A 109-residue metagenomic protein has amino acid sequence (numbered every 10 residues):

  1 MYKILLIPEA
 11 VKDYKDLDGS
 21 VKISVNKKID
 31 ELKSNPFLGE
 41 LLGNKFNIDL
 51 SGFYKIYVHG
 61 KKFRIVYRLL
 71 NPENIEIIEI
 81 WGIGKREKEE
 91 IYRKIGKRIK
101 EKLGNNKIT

Functional and structural regions predicted by a protein language model:
M1, F53, K62-R64: Broad gene-expression machinery/nucleic-acid interaction feature
M1-K28, K107-T109: Arg/Lys-rich, positively charged N-terminal/basic patches that mediate binding to nucleic acids
P8, N44-F46, G60, G84: A general secondary-structure junction signal
K12, E31, K85-K88: Active-site micro-motifs of SAM-dependent methyltransferase domains
Y14, Y57-V58: Short histidine-centered beta-strand/loop micro-motifs that create catalytic or ligand/metal-coordination sites
D16-G19, S34, P72: Secondary-structure boundary motif
E31-Y57: A short, surface-exposed loop/turn module that caps and links secondary-structure elements
V58-R64, R68-T109: Enriched for short, Lys/Arg-rich terminal
